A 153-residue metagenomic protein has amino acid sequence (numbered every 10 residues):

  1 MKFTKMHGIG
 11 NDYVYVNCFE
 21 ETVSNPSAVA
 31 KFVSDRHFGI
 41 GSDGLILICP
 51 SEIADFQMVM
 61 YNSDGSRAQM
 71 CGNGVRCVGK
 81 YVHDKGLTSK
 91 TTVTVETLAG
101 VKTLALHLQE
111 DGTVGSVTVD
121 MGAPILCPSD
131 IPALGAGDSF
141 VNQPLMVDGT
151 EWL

Functional and structural regions predicted by a protein language model:
M1-T113: A glycine-rich beta-to-alpha transition motif near the start of alpha/beta enzyme domains, typified by
L87, T97-L153: ATP-dependent small-molecule kinase catalytic core of the GHMP/sugar-kinase superfamily and closely related
